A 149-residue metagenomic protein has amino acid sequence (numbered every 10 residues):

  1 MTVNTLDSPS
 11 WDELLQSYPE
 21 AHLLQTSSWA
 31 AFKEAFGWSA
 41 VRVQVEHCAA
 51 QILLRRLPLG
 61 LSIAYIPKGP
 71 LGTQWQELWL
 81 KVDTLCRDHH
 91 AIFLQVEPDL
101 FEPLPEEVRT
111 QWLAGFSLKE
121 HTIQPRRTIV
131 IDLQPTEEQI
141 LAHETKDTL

Functional and structural regions predicted by a protein language model:
M1-L6, A114-L149: Acyltransferase donor/substrate-recognition loop-hinge adjacent to the catalytic core
M1-S27: Short amphipathic alpha-helix that is part of the acyltransferase structural core
S10-E13, S28-A31, E77, K81 (+3 more regions): Exposed alpha-helical structural elements
D12-S17, L24, F36-W38, D99-P105 (+1 more regions): N-terminal start-of-chain detector that recognizes signal peptides and the immediate post-cleavage beginning
E13, A30-L100: Conserved donor-binding loop and adjoining core beta-sheet/short helix segment in diverse acyl/aminoacyl transferases
E13-Y18, F32-A35, L85, Q111 (+2 more regions): Residues that form generic nucleotide/phosphate-binding pockets
Q74-D132: Non-catalytic accessory segments adjacent to catalytic cores
